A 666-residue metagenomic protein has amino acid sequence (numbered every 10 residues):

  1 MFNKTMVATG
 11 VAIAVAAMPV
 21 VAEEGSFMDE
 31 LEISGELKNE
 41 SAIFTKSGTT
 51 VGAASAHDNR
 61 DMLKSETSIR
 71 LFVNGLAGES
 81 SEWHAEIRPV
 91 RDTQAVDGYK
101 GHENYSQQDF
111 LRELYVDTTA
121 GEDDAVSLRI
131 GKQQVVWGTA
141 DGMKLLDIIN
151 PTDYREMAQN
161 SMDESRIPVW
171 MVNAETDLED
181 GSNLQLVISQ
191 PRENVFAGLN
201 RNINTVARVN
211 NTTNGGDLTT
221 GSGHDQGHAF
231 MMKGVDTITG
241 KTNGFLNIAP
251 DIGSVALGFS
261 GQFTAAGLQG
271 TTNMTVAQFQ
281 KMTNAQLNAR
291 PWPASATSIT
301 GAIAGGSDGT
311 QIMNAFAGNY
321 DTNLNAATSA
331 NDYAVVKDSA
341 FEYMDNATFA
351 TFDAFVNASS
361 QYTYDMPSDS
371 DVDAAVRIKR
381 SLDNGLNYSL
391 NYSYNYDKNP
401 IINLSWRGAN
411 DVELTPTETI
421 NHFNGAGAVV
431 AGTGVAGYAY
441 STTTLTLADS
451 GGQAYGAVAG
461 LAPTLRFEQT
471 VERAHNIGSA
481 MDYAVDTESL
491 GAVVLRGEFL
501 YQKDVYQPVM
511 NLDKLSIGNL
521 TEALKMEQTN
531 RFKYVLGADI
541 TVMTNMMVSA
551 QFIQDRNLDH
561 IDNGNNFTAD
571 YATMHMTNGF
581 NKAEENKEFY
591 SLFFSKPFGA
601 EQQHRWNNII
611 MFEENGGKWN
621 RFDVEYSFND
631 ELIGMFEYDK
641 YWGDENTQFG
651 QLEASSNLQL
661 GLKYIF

Functional and structural regions predicted by a protein language model:
E24-T50, W83-A85, W606: Transmembrane beta-strand segments of Gram-negative outer membrane beta-barrel proteins
F27, G75-E79, A120-E122, R166 (+10 more regions): Outer-membrane beta-barrel strand-turn architecture
L31, E79-W83, D124-L128, G181-L184 (+5 more regions): Repeated loop/turn-to-beta-strand initiation elements of outer-membrane beta-barrel proteins
N39-T45, P89-T93, Q134-V136, I188-N194 (+7 more regions): Transmembrane beta-strands of outer-membrane beta-barrel pores
D61-T67, Q107-R112, R166-W170, S370-A374 (+5 more regions): Residues that define the transmembrane beta-barrel architecture of outer-membrane proteins
I69-G75, E113-T118, V172-T176, V376-R380 (+8 more regions): Residues on the lipid-exposed face of transmembrane beta-strands in outer-membrane beta-barrel proteins
G78-S222, D639, G643: Outer membrane beta-barrel
P151-Y154, L592, E653-F666: Outer-membrane beta-barrel "beta-signal"
